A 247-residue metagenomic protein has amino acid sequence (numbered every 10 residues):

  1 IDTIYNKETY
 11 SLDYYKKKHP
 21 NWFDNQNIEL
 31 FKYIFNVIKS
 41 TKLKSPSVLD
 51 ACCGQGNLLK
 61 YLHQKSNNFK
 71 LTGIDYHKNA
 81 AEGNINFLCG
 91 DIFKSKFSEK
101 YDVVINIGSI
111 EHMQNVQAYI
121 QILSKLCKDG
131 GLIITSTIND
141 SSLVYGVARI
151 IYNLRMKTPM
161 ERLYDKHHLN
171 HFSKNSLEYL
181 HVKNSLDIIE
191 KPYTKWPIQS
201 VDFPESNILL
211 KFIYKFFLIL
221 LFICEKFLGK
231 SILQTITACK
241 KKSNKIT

Functional and structural regions predicted by a protein language model:
I1-E99, V103-I107, V116-I120, P192-T194 (+3 more regions): Conserved N-terminal segment of class I S-adenosyl-L-methionine
Q26-Y33, K125, F216-I219: Charged, low-complexity, helix-prone segments enriched in Lys/Glu/Asp/Gln
P46, G130-G131: Surface-exposed loop/turn positions
I110: Conserved SAM-binding site of S-adenosyl-L-methionine-dependent methyltransferases, i.e., the hydrophobic residues
Q114-I122, L132-K241: S-adenosyl-L-methionine-dependent methyltransferase catalytic module, highlighting the catalytic core
